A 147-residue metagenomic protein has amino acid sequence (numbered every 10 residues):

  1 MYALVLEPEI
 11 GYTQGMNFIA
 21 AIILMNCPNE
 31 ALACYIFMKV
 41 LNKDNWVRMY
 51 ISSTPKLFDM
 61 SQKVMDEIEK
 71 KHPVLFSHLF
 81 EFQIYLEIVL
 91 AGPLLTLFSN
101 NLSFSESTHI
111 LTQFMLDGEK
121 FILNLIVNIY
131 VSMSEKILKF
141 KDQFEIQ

Functional and structural regions predicted by a protein language model:
M1-Q147: Helix-rich, well-folded core regions that mediate interactions or catalysis
